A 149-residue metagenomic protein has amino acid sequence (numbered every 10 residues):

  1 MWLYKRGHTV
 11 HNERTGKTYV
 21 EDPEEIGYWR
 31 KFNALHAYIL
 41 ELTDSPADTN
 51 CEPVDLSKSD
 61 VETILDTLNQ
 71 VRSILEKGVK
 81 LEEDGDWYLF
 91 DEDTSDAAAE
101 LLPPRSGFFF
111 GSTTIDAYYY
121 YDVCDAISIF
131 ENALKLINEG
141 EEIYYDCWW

Functional and structural regions predicted by a protein language model:
M1-W149: Acidic (Asp/Glu-rich) sequence patches and key acidic residues that form negatively charged surfaces used
